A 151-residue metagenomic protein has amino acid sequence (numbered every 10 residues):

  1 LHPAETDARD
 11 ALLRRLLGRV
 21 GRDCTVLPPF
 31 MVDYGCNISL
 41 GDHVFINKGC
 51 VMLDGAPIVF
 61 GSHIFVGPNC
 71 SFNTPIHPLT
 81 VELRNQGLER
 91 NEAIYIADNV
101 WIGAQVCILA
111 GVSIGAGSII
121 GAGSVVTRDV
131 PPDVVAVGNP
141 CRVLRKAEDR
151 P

Functional and structural regions predicted by a protein language model:
L1-D23, C141-R145, R150-P151: Terminal amphipathic alpha-helical/low-complexity segments used for targeting or macromolecular assembly
R22-L27, D33: LRR N-terminal entry segment and analogous cap-like coil->beta motifs
F30-L40, F45-S113, N139-C141, R145-P151: Flexible, glycine/small-residue-enriched loop-and-beta-strand segment within the central core of proteins
V112, D133-V134: Extracytoplasmic/periplasmic beta-strand context in beta-sandwich domains, especially the cupredoxin/COX2 CuA-binding
I120, G138: Conserved G/P- and acidic residue-centered "switch" motifs that form tight phosphate/ATP-binding loops in soluble
V126-T127: Short hydrophobic beta-strand element within catalytic cores of glycosyltransferases and related nucleotide-activated
